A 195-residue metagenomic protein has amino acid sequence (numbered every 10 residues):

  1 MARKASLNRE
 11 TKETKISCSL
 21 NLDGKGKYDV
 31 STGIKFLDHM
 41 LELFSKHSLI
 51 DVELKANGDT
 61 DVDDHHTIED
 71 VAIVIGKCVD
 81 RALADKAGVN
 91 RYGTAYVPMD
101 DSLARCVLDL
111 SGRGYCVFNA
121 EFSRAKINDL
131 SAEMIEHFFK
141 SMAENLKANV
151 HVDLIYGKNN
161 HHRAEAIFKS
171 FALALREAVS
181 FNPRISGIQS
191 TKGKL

Functional and structural regions predicted by a protein language model:
M1-L195: N-terminal intrinsically disordered, cationic/polar leader segments that include organellar targeting peptides
